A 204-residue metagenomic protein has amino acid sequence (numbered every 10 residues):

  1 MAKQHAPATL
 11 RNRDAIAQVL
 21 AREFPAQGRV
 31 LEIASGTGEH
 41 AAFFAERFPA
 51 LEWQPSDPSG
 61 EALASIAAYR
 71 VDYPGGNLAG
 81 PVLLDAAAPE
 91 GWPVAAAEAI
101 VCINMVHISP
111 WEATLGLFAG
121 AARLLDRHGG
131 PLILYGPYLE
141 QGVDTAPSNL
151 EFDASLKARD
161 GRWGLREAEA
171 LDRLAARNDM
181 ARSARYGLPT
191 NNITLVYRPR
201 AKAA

Functional and structural regions predicted by a protein language model:
M1-A26: Class I SAM-dependent methyltransferase Rossmann-like catalytic core, especially the SAM/SAH-binding loop
Q27-G36: Conserved class I S-adenosyl-L-methionine
L31, A42-E90: Class I SAM-dependent methyltransferase SAM/SAH-binding core
W92-I100: A short acidic, Gly/Pro-enriched loop at the edge of an enzyme's catalytic core that lines a small-molecule cofactor
I108-A121: A short, conserved alpha-helix within the catalytic core of class I
H128-Y138: Conserved beta-strand signature within the Rossmann-like core of class I S-adenosyl-L-methionine
T145-E169: Conserved Class I S-adenosyl-L-methionine
S183-A204: Core SAM-dependent methyltransferase catalytic element
